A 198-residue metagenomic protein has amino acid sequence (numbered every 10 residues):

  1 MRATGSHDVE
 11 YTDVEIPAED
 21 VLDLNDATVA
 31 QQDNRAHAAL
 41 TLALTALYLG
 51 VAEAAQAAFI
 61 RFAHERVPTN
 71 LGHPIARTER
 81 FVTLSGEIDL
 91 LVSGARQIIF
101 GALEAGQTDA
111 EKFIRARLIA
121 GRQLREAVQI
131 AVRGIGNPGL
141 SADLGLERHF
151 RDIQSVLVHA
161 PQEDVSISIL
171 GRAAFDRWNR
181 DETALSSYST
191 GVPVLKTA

Functional and structural regions predicted by a protein language model:
R2-V92: Glycine-rich beta->alpha junctions and the first turn(s) of the following alpha-helix
A3, E126-A127: Short hydrophobic "helix-edge" motifs at membrane interfaces and signal-peptide entry regions
G50, G86, L90-S93, I114 (+3 more regions): Generic structural signal for well-ordered, non-transmembrane alpha-helical segments in soluble/cytosolic regions
P74-R77, F81, D109-F113, G139-A142 (+1 more regions): Residue-level recognition of alpha-helical structural elements
S93-I119, V132-L140: C-terminal helix-coil-helix/basic helical segment that borders enzyme active sites and/or dimer interfaces and provides
N137-A198: Glycine-rich phosphate/cofactor-binding loops in nucleotide/flavin-utilizing enzymes
